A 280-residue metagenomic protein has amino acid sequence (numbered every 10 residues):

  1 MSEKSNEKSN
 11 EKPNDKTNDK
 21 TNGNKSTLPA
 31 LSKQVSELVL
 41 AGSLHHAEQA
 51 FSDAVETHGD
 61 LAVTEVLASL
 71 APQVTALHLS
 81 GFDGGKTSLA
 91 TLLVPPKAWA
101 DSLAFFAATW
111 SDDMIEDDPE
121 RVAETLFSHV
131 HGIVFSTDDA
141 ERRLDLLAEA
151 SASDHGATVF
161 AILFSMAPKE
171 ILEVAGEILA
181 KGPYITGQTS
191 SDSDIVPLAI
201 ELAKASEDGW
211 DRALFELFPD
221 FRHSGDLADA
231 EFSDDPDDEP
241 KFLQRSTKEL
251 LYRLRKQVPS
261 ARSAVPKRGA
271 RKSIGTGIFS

Functional and structural regions predicted by a protein language model:
M1-K8, N22-S280: General marker for long, soluble alpha-helical cores
